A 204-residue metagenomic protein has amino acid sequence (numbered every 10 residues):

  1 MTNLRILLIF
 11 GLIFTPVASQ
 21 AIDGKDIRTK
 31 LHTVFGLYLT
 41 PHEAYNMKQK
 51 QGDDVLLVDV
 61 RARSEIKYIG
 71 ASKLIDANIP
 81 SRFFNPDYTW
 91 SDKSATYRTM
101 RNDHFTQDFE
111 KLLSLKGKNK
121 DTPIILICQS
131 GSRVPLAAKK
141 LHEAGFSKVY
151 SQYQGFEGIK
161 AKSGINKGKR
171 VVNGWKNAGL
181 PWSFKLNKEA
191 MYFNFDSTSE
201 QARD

Functional and structural regions predicted by a protein language model:
M1, L12-I13, I22: Intrinsic structural disorder
M1-L7: Bacterial N-terminal signal peptides that target proteins for export
L7-T15: Bacterial N-terminal signal peptides
S19-H42, M47-D53, K67-P123, V134-D204: Rhodanese-like catalytic fold shared by cysteine-dependent sulfurtransferases and DSP/PTP-type phosphatases
L56-R61, I79: Short hydrophobic beta-strand that contains or immediately precedes a catalytic carboxylate
S64: Glycine-rich nucleotide phosphate-binding loop and flanking beta-alpha elements of Rossmann-like dinucleotide-binding
I127: Short, surface-exposed ligand- or partner-binding patches at beta-edge/loop junctions that are enriched in aromatics
G131: Conserved G/P- and acidic residue-centered "switch" motifs that form tight phosphate/ATP-binding loops in soluble
